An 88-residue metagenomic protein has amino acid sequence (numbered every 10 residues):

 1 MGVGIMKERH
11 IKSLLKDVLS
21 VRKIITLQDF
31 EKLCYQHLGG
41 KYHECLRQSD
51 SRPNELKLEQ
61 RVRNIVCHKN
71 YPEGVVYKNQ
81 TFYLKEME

Functional and structural regions predicted by a protein language model:
G4-E8, Y35-V62, V75: Short, positively charged loop/turn segments that connect secondary-structure elements
G4-Q28, C34-Q36: Positively charged, polyanion-binding regions of nucleic-acid-associated proteins
D17, Q60, N64, H68-K69: Short, residue-level hotspots on alpha-helical faces of the histone-fold and other alpha-helical interaction modules
V66-N79: A short, conserved structural fragment
N79-E86: Minor-groove-contacting beta-hairpin "wing" of winged helix-turn-helix DNA-binding domains
